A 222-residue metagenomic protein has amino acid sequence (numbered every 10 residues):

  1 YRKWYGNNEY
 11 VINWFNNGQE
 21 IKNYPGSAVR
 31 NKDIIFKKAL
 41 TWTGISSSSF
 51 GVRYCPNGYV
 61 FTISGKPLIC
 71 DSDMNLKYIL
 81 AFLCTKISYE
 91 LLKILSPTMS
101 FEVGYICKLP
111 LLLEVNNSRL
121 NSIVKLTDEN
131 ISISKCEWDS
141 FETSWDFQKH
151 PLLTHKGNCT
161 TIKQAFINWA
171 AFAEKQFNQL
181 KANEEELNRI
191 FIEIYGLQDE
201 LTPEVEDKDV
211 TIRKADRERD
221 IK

Functional and structural regions predicted by a protein language model:
Y1-N121, K125, E129, D139 (+1 more regions): Polybasic, glycine- and aromatic-enriched phosphate-binding surface used to engage nucleic acids
P110-K222: Non-catalytic DNA-recognition/assembly elements of restriction-modification systems
